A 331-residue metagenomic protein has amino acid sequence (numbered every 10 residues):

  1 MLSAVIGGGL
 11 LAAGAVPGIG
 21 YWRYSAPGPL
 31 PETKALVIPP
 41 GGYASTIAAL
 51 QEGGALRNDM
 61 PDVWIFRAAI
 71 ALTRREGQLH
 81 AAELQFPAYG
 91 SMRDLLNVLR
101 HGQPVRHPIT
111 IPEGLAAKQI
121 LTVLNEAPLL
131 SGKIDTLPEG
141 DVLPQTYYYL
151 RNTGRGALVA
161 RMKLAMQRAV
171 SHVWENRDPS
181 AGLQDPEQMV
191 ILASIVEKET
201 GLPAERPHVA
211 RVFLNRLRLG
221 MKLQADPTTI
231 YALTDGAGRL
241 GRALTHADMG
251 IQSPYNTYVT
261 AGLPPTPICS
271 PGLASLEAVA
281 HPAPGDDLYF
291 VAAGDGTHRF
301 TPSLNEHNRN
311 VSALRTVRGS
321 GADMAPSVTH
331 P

Functional and structural regions predicted by a protein language model:
M1-T234, C269-A274, A278-D286, G294-P331: Conserved catalytic or metal-liganding residues and their short signature motifs at active sites of enzymes
Q224-C269, A274: Conserved SxxK-family serine transpeptidase/carboxypeptidase catalytic domain of penicillin-binding proteins
